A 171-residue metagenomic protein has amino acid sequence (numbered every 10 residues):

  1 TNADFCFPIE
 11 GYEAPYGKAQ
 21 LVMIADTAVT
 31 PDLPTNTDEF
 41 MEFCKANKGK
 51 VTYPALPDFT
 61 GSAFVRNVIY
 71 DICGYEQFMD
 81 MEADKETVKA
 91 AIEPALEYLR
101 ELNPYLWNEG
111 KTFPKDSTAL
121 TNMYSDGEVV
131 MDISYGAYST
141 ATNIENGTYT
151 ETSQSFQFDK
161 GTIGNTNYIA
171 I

Functional and structural regions predicted by a protein language model:
T1-T27, K160-G161: A structural signal for short loop-to-beta-strand junctions that line the ligand-binding cleft of periplasmic/secreted
Y12, G17-L21, N47, F64 (+3 more regions): Residues that flank catalytic or metal-binding motifs in active/ligand-binding sites
L21, A28-P31, P57-G61, A137-T140 (+1 more regions): Solvent-exposed loop/turn segments at secondary-structure junctions within structured extracellular/periplasmic domains
V22-V29, Y70-I72, N165-I171: A bilobed periplasmic-binding-protein/Venus flytrap-type ligand-binding module shared by bacterial periplasmic
M23, D38, E42, E93 (+4 more regions): Solvent-exposed, polar/charged alpha-helical surfaces in well-ordered, non-transmembrane soluble domains, broadly
E39-D58, V68-D71: Short loop->beta-strand "edge-of-pocket" segments that line small-molecule binding or catalytic clefts across diverse
G61, D80-P114: Glycine-centered hinge/linker elements that transmit conformational signals in sensory and ligand-binding systems
L106-I171: Extracytoplasmic/periplasmic substrate-binding proteins
